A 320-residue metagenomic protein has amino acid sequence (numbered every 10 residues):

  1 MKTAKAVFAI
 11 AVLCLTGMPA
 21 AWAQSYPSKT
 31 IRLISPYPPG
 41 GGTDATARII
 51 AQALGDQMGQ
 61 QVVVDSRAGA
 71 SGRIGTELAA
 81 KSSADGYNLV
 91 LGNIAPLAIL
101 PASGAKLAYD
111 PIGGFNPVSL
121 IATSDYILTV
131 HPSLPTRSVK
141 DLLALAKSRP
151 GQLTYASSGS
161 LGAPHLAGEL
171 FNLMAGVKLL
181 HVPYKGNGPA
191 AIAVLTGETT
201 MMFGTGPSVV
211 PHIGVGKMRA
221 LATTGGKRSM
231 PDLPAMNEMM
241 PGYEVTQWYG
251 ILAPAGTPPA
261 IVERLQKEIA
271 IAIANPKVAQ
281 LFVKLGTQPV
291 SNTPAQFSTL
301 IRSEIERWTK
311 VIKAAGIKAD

Functional and structural regions predicted by a protein language model:
M1-K5: Positively charged n-region of N-terminal signal peptides that target proteins for export
V7-G17: Bacterial N-terminal signal peptides
W22-G113, Q152, S160, G176-T205 (+4 more regions): N-terminal (or domain-start) structured segment
S28-T30, L173-V177, G214-V215, P259-D320: An extracytoplasmic/periplasmic, membrane-proximal ligand-sensing/linker region
R48, Q52, D56, E77 (+10 more regions): Solvent-exposed, polar/charged alpha-helical surfaces in well-ordered, non-transmembrane soluble domains, broadly
L78-Y87, I94, A102-P189, K227 (+3 more regions): Hinge/capping helix and adjacent helix->loop/strand transition within the periplasmic-binding protein
P96-K106, H165, L170-M174, T200-L233: A ligand-binding cleft/hinge motif common to bilobed small-molecule-binding domains
